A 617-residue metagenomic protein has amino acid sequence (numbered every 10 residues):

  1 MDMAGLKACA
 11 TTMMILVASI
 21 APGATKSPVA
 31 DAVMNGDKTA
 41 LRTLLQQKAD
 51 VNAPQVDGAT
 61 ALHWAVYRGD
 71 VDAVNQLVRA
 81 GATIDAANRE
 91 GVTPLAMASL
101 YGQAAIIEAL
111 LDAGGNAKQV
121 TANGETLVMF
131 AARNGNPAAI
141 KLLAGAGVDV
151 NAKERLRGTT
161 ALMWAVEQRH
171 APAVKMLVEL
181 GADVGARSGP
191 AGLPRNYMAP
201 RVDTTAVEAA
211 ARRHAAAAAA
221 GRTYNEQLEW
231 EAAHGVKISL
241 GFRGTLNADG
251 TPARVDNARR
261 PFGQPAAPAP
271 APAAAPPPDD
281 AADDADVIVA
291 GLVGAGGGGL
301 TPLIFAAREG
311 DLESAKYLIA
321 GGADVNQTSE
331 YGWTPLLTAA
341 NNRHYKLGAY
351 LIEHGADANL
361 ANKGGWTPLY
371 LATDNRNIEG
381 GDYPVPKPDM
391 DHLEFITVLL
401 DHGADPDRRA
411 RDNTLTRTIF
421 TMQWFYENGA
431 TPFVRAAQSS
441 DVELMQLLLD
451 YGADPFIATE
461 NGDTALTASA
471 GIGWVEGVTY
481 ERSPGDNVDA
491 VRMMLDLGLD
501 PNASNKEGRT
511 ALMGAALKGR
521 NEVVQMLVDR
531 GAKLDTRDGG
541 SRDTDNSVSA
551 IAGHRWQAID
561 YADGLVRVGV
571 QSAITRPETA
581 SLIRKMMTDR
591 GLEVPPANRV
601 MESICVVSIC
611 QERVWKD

Functional and structural regions predicted by a protein language model:
A8-C9: Short, low-complexity intrinsically disordered segments enriched in A/P/G/S/L with frequent Arg, especially at protein
D31-N35, W64-D70, M97-Q103, F130-N136 (+15 more regions): Ankyrin repeat A-helix N-terminal signature
A40, D72-A73, A105-I106, A138-A139 (+8 more regions): Conserved ankyrin/ankyrin-like repeat signature
L45-D50, N75-T83, E108-N116, K141-D149 (+8 more regions): Ankyrin repeat domain, specifically the short helix-to-loop turn at the C-terminus of the second helix of each repeat
A53-P54, I84-A87, A117-V120, V150-E154 (+7 more regions): Ankyrin repeat boundary signal
V56-D57, R89-E90, A122-N123, L156-R157 (+9 more regions): Ankyrin repeat start-site detector
A186-T205, G221-V293, G365-W366, L371-E379 (+4 more regions): Acidic/polar low-complexity surface segments
